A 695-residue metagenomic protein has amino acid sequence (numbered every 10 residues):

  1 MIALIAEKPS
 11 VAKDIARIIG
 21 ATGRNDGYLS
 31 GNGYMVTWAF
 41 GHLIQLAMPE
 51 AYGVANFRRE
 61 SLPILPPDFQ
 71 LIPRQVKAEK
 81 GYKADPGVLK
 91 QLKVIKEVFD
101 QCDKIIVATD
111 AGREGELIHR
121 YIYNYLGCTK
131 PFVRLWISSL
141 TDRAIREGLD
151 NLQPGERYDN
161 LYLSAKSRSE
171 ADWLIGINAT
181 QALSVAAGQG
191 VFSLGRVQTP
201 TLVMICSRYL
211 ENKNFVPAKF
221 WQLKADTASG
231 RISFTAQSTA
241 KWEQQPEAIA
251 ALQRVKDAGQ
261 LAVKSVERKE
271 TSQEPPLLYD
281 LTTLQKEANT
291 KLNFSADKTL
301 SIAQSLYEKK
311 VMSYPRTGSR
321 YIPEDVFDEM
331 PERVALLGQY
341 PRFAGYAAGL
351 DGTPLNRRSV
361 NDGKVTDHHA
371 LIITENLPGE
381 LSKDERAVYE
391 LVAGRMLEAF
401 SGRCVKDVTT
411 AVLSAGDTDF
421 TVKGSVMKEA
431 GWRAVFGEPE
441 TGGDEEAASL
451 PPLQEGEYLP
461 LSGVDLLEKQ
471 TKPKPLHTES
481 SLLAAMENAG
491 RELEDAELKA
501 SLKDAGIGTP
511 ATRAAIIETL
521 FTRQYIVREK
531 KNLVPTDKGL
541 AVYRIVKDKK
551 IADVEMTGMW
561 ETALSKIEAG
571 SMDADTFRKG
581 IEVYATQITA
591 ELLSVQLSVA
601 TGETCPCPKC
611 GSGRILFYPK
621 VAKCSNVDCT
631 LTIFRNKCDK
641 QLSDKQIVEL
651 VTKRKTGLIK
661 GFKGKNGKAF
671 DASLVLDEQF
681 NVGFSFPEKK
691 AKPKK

Functional and structural regions predicted by a protein language model:
M1-A3, I106-A111, G188-V191, R268-L277 (+4 more regions): Conserved short loop/turn motifs at secondary-structure junctions
M1-S169, W173-I175, P473: Intrinsically disordered, low-complexity regulatory segments
I2, G81, V88, Y125 (+4 more regions): Basic, low-complexity terminal or inter-domain segments flanking catalytic cores
P9-A16, G33-V36, F40, R59-L62 (+21 more regions): Amphipathic alpha-helical transducer elements in NTP-driven molecular machines
S30-N32, D226-G230, S414-T418, N666: Short strand-coil-strand connectors
G87, K93, D100, L140-T227 (+1 more regions): C-terminal or mid-to-C-terminal helical accessory/interaction module adjacent to the motor/catalytic core
E243-Y279, Q285: Metal- or metallocofactor-binding catalytic centers and their adjacent structured scaffolds across diverse enzyme
